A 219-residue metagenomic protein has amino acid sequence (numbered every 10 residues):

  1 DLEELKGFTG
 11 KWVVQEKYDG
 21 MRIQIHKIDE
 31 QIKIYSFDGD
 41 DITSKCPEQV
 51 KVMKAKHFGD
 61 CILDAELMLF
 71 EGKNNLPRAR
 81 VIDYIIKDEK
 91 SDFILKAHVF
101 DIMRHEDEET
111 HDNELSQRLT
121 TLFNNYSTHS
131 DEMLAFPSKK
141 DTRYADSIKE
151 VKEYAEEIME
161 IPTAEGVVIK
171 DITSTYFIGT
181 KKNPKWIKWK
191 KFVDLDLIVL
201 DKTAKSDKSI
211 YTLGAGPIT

Functional and structural regions predicted by a protein language model:
D1-G39, K87-I94, H105, S127-T219: Nucleic-acid 5′ end/cap handling module spanning
V13-D131, D196: Covalent nucleotidyltransferase
